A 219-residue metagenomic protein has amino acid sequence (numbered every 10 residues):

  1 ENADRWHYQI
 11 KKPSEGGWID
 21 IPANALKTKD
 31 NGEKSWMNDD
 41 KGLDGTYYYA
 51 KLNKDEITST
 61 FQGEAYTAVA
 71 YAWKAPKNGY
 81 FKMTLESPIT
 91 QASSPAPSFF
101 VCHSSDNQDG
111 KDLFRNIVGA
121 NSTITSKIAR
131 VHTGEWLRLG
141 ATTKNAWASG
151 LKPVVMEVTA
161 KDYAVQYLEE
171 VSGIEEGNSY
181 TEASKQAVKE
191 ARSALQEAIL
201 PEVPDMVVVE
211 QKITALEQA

Functional and structural regions predicted by a protein language model:
E1-D162: Gly-Asp-aromatic-enriched flexible segments
A160-A219: Beta-rich interaction/scaffold domains
